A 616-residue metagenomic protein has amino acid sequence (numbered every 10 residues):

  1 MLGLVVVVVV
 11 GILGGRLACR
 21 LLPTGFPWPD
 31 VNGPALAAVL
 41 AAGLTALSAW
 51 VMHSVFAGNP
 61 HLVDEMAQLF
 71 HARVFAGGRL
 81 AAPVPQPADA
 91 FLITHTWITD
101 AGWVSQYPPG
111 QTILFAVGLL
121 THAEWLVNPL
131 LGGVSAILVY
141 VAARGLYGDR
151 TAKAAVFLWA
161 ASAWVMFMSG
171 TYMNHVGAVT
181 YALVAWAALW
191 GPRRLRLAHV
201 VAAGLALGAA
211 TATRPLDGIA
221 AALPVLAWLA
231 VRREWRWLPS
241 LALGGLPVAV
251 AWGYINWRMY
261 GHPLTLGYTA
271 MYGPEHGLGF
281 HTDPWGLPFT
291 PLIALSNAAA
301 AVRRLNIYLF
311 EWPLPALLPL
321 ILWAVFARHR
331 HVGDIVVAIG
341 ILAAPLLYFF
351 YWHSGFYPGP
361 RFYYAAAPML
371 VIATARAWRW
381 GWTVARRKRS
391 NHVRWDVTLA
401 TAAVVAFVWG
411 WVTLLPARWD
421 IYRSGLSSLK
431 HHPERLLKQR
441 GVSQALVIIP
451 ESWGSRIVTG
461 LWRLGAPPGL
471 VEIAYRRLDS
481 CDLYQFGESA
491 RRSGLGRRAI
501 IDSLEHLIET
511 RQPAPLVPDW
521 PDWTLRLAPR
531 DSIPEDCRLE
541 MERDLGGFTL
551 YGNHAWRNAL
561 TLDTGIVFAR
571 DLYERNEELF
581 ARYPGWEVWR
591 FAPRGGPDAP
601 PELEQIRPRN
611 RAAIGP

Functional and structural regions predicted by a protein language model:
V9-R20, V134-A136, P224-A230, N297-A338: Hydrophobic, aromatic-rich transmembrane alpha-helices and their immediate juxtamembrane boundary segments
V31, G145, R196-L197, R232-A242 (+3 more regions): Membrane-interface helix-loop-helix junctions at transmembrane boundaries of multi-pass membrane enzymes, predominantly
L36-A38, A242-L246, V250, L342 (+2 more regions): Signature aromatic-anchored transmembrane alpha helix within multi-pass, membrane-resident enzymes that catalyze glycan
L36-A49, W159, L207, P224 (+4 more regions): Transmembrane alpha-helix segments characteristic of polytopic inner-membrane glycan-assembly/cell-envelope
A37-A42, I137-S162, V179-T180, R193-A202 (+2 more regions): Transmembrane-helix signature of polytopic, membrane-embedded enzymes that assemble or transfer cell-envelope glycans
D89-I98, W257, H262-R328, F350-W352 (+5 more regions): Membrane-lumen/periplasm interface segments of multi-pass, membrane-embedded glycan/lipid transferases
E124-Y147, V184: Transmembrane-helix motifs of polytopic, lipid-linked glycan transferases
A188-A198, I219-Y254: Perimembrane helix-loop-helix junctions
